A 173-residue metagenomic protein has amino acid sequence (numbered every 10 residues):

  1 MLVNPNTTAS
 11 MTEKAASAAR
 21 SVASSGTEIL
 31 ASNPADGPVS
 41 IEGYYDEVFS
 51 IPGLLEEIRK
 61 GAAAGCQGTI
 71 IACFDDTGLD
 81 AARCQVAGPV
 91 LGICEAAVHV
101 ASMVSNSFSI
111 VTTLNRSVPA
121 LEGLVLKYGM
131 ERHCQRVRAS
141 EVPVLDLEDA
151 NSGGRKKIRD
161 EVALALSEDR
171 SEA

Functional and structural regions predicted by a protein language model:
M1-A23, T113: N-terminal beta1-alpha1 ligand-phosphate binding loop
L2-V3, A63-C73, D169-A173: Periplasmic-binding protein-like
S21-S24, L54-A63, K156-E168: Alpha/beta enzyme core
T27-S32, V90, V137: Generic structural signal for residues in well-ordered beta-strands
L30-E56, L145-A150: N-terminal beta-loop-helix "entrance" segment that forms/cooperates in small-molecule cofactor or anionic ligand
R83-S105: Short, acidic/small-residue loops that bind anionic groups at enzyme active sites
R116, E122-A173: Active-site rim beta-loop-alpha module in soluble metabolic enzymes
